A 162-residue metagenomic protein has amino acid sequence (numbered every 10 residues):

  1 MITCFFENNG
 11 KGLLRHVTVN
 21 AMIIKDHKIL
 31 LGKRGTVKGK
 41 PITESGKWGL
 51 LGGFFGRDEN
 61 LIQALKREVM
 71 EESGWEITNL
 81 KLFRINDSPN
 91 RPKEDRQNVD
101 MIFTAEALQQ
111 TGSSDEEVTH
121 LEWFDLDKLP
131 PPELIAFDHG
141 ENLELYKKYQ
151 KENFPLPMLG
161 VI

Functional and structural regions predicted by a protein language model:
M1-N20: Acidic, metal-coordinating catalytic segment for phosphate/diphosphate chemistry, firing primarily on the Nudix
N8-N9, F83-R91: Short, solvent-exposed loop/turn elements at beta->coil junctions and helix N-caps that rim active or binding pockets
L13-R15, G46, Q97-V99: Residue-level preference for beta-strand/loop junctions
K25: A cytosolic small-molecule/anion-sensing beta-strand core signal
K28-E71: Conserved Nudix-box catalytic region and its N-terminal flanking loop in Nudix hydrolases and closely related
F54-T78, S88-H139, I162: Unchanged
E141-I162: Charged phosphate-binding loop/patch that engages nucleotide di/tri-phosphates or the phosphate backbone of nucleic
